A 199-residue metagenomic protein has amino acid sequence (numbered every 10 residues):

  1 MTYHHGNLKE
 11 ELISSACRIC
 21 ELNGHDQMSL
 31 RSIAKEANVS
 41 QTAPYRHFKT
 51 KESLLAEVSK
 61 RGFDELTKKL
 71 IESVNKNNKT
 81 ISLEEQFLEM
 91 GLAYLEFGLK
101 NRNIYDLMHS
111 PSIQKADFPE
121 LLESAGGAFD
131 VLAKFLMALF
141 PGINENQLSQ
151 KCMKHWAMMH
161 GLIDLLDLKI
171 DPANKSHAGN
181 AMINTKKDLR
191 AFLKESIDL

Functional and structural regions predicted by a protein language model:
M1-N7, V74, I197-L199: N-terminal intrinsically disordered/low-complexity leader segments
E11, L22-S53: Helix-turn-helix
E11-R18, L22, E36, S53-S73 (+6 more regions): Alpha-helical structural segments
S29, D106-M108, D117, N174-K175: Short, hydrophobic secondary-structure boundary micro-motifs
E57, I71-K100, G142-I143, C152-H155: Hydrophobic alpha-helical connector segments
L70-N78, M108-S112, L166-I170: Secondary-structure edge/capping motif, primarily at the C-terminal ends of alpha-helices and the immediately following
I71, E85, H109, A116-F140 (+3 more regions): Amphipathic alpha-helical packing segments from all-alpha helical-bundle domains
K100, L107, H155-K175, A191-L199: Amphipathic C-terminal alpha-helical segment
